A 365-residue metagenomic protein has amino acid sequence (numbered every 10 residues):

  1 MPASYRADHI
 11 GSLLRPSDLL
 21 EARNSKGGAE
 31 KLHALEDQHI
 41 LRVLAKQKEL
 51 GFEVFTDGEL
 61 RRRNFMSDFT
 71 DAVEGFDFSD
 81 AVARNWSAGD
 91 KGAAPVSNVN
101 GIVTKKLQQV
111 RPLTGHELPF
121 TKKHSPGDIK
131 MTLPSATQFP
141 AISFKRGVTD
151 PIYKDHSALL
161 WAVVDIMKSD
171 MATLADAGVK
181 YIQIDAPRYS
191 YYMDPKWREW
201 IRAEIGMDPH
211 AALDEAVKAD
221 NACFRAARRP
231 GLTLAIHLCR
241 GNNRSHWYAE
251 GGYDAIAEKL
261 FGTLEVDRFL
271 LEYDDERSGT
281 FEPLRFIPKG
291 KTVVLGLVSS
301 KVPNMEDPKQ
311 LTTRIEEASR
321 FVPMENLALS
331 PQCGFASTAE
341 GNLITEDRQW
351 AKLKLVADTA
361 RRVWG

Functional and structural regions predicted by a protein language model:
M1-G365: Domain-level signal for soluble alpha/beta catalytic cores
